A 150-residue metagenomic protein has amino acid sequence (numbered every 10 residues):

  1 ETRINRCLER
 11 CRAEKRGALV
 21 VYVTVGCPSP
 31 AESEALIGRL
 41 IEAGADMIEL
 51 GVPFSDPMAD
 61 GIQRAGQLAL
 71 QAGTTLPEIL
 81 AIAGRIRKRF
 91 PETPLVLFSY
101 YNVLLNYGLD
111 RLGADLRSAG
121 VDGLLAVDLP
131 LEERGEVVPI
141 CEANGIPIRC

Functional and structural regions predicted by a protein language model:
E1-C11, P30, S55-I62, A72-G84 (+2 more regions): Active-site-adjacent beta->alpha loops and helix N-cap segments on the catalytic face of soluble alpha/beta enzymes
N5-C27, G61-G66, I86-F98: N-terminal small/glycine-rich loop or linker at the start of catalytic domains across soluble metabolic enzymes
E14-L19, G44-D46, F90-L95, V121-G123 (+1 more regions): Short, well-ordered coil/turn segments that N-cap beta-strands
L19-A35, L70, P94-G108, R149: Active-site mouth loops of central-metabolism enzymes
V21, L40, I48-G51, L116: Conserved, mostly hydrophobic/aromatic
E32-L40, D60-G66: Glycine-rich loop at the start of a catalytic domain that most often binds anionic cofactors/ligands
L40, I86, D115-L116, C141: Generic structural signal for hydrophobic
F90-L125: Hydrophobic alpha-helical segments and helix pairs
